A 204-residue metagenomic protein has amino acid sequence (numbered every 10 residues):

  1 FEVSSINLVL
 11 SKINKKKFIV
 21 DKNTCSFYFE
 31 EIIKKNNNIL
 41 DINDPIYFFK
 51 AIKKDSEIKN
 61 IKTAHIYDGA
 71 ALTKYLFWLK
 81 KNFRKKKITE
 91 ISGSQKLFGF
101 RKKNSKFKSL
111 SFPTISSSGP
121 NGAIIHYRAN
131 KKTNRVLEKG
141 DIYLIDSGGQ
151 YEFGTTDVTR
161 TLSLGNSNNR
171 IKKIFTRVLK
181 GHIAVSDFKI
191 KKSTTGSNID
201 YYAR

Functional and structural regions predicted by a protein language model:
F1-R204: Active-site neighborhoods and metal-handling regions in enzymes and metal-associated proteins
